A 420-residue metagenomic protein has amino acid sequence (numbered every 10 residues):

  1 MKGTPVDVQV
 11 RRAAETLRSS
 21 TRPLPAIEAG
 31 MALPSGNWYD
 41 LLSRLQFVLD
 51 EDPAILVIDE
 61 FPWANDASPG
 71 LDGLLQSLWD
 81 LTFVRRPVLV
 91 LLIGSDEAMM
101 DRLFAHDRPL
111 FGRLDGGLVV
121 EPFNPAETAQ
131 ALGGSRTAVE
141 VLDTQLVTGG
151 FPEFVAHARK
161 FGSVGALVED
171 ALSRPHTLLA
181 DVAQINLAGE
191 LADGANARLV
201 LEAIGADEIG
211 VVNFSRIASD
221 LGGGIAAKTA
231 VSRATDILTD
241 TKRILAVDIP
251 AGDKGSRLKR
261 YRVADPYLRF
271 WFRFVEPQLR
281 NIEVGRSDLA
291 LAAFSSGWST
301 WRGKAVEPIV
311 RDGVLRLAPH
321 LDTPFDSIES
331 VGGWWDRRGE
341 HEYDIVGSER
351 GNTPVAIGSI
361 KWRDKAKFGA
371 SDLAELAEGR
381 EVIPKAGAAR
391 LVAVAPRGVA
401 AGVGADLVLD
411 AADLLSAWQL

Functional and structural regions predicted by a protein language model:
M1, A105-P122: A short helix-turn-beta junction within AAA+ P-loop NTPase domains corresponding to the substrate/partner-engaging
K2-A29, S43-Q46: Conserved NTP-binding/hydrolysis module of P-loop NTPases
L45-L71, L75: Conserved P-loop NTPase "ATPase switch" module shared by AAA+ and STAND
W63-L71, L75-D107: Sensor-1/coupling segment of RecA-like P-loop NTPase cores
D115-V141: Conserved small helical "lid"/interfacial subdomain of P-loop NTPases
A158-K160, L167-E340: Accessory nucleic acid-recognition modules appended to NTPase machines
V314, Y343-D364, L376, L391: Conserved catalytic cores of phosphodiester-cleaving nucleases, focusing on short active-site segments
A388-L420: Domain-level recognition of nuclease-like catalytic cores that cleave nucleotide substrates
